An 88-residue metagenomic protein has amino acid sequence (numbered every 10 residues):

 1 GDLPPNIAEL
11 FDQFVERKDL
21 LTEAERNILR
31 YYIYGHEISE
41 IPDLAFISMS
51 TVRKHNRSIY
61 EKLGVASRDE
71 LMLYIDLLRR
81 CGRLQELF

Functional and structural regions predicted by a protein language model:
G1-L3, Y31-Y32, L44: N-terminal start-of-chain detector that recognizes signal peptides and the immediate post-cleavage beginning
D2-N27, L84: Regulatory hinge/linker segments at domain boundaries that couple sensory/effector modules to output domains
P5-N6, I41, R79: N-terminal functional modules and adjacent low-complexity/disordered segments of proteins
F11-F14, Y34, F46, F88: Phenylalanine-focused residue identity feature
F14-V15, R57-F88: Basic, Lys/Arg-enriched C-terminal extension of HTH/homeodomain DNA-binding domains
E25-Y32, L71: Short alpha-helical "packing" element that flanks the helix-turn-helix/winged-helix DNA-binding module
Y32-H36, I75: Short helix-to-turn junction characteristic of helix-turn-helix DNA-binding domains, especially the helix
G35-E70: Recognition helix of helix-turn-helix DNA-binding domains
